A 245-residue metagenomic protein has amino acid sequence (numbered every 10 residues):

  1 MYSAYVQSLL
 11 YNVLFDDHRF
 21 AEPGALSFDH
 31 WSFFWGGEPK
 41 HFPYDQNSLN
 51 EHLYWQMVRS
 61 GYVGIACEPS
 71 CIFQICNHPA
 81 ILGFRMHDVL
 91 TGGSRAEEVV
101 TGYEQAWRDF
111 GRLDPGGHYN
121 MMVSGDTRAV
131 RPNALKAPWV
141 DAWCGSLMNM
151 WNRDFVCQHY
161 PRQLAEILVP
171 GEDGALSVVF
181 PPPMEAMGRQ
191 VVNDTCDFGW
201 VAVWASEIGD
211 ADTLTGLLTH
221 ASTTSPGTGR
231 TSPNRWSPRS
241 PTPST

Functional and structural regions predicted by a protein language model:
Y2-E22, L26-G36, P79-G92, W143-D154 (+1 more regions): Well-ordered alpha-helical scaffold segments within catalytic/enzyme domains
A4, Y54, E104, G145 (+2 more regions): Non-transmembrane alpha-helical segments in soluble domains of secreted/periplasmic/extracellular proteins
Y5-V13, N47-G61: Long, hydrophobic/aromatic-enriched structural stretches that serve as scaffold segments
N12, Q105-R108, S222-P226: Amphipathic alpha-helical segments of tetratricopeptide repeats
F33-Y44, S48, R59-V63, C67-C196: Extended ligand-binding clefts on enzyme/binding-domain cores
A142, P243-T245: C-terminal capping/lid segments that line or modulate ligand- or cofactor-binding pockets
C196-G227: Extracellular low-complexity, Gly/Ser/Thr-rich intrinsically disordered linkers and protease-sensitive activation/hinge
A221-P243: Conserved blade-ending motifs and adjacent loop-strand segments that build the rim/top face of beta-propeller domains
